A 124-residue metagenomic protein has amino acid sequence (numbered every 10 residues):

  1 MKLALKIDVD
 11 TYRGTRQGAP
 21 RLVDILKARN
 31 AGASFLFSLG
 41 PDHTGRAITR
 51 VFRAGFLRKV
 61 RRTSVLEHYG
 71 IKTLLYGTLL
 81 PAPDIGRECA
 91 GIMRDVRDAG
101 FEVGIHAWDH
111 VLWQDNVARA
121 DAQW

Functional and structural regions predicted by a protein language model:
M1-W124: Catalytic alpha-helical scaffold of carbohydrate-active enzymes acting on polysaccharides/glycoconjugates
